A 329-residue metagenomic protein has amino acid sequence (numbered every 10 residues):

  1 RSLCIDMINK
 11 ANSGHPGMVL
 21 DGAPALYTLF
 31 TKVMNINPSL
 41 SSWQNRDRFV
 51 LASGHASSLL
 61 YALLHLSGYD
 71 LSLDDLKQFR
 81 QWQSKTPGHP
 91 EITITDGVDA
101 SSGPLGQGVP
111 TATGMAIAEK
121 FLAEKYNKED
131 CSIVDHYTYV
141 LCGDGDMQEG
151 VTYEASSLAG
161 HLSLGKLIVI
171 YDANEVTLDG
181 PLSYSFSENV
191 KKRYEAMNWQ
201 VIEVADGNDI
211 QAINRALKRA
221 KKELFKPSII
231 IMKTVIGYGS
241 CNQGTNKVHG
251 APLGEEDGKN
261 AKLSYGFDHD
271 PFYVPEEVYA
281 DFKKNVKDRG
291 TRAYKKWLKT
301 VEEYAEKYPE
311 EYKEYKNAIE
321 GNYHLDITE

Functional and structural regions predicted by a protein language model:
R1-T138, A280, K284-E329: Thiamine diphosphate
P38-S39, I94, A100-N285: Glycine-rich ThDP/TPP pyrophosphate-binding loop and its adjacent helix/strand module within ThDP-dependent enzymes
